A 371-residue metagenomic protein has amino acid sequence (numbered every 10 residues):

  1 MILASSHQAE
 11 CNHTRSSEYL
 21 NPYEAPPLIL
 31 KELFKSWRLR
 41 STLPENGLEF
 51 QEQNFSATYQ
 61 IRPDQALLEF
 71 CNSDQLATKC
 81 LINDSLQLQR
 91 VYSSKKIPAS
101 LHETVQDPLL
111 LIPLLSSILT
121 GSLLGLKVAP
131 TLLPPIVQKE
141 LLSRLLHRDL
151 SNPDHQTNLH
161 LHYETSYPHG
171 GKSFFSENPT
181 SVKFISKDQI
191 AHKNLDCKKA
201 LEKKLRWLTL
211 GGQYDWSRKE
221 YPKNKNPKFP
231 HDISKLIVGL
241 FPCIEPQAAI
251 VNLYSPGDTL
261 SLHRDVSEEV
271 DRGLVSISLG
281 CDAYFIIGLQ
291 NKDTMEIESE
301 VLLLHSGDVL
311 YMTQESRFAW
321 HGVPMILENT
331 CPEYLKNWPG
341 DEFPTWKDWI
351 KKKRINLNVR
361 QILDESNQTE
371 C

Functional and structural regions predicted by a protein language model:
I2-C371: Non-heme Fe(II) oxygenase metal-center motifs and adjacent flexible, charged/small-residue loops
